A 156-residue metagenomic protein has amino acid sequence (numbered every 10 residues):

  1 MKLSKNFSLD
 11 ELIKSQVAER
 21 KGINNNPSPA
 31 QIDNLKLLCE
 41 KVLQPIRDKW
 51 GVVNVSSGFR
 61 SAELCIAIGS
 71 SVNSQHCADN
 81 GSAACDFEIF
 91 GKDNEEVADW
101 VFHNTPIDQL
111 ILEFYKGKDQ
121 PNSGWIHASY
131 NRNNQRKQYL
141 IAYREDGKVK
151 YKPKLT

Functional and structural regions predicted by a protein language model:
M1-R47, P121, E145-T156: Extracytoplasmic cell-surface/polysaccharide-interacting catalytic and binding patches
N6, V52, A84, W125: A residue-level signal for beta-strand positions that form part of recognition/binding surfaces within mature
L37, D48, I66, E96-H103: Charged/polar, solvent-exposed surface patches and flexible loops
E40-S70: Extended, low-complexity, intrinsically disordered C-terminal regulatory tails of eukaryotic serine/threonine kinases
S56-G58, E88-G91: Short His-Asn-centered micro-motif
A62-C85: Short, surface-exposed glycine/acidic/tryptophan-bearing loops
D79-A83, I89-T156: Catalytic cores and adjacent binding grooves of peptidoglycan-active enzymes
